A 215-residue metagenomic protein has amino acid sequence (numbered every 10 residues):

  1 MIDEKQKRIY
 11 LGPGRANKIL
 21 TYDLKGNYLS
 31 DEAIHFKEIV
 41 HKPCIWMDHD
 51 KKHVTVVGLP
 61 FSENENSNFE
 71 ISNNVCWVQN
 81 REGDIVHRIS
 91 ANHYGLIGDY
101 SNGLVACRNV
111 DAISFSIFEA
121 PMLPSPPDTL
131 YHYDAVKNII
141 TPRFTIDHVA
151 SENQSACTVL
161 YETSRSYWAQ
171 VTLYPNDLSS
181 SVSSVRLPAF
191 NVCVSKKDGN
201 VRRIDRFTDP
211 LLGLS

Functional and structural regions predicted by a protein language model:
M1, E38-H49, G95-A106, S151-L160 (+1 more regions): Repeated scaffold domains used in trafficking and secretory/extracellular systems, primarily beta-propellers
M1-D3, K7-Y10, I19: Large, well-folded core regions of big proteins
K7-P13, K51-N68, V105-Y131, T158-S183 (+1 more regions): Short beta-strand elements that form the blades of beta-propeller/WD-repeat-like and other beta-sheet-rich scaffold
G12-S101: Asp-box/WD-like beta-propeller blade repeats and closely related beta-sheet repeat scaffolds
I19-K25, E70-G83, P126-A135, S183-G199: Beta-propeller blade signature
N27-D31, G83-R88, K137-R143, D198-R203: Predominantly a core beta-strand signature of beta-propeller blades across repeat-based propeller domains
N73-I139: Loop-centered beta-sheet repeat module
I139-Y161, C193-S215: Conserved blade-ending motifs and adjacent loop-strand segments that build the rim/top face of beta-propeller domains
